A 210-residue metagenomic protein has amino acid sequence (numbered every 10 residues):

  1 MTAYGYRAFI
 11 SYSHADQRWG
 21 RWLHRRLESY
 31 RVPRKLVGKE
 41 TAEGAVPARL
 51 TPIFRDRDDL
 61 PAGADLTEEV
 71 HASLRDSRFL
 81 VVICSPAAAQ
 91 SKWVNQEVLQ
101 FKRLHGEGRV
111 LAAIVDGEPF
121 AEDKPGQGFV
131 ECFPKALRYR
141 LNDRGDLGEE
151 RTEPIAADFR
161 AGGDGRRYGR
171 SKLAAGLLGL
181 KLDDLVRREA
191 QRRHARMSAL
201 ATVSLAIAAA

Functional and structural regions predicted by a protein language model:
M1-E28, D58-R78, P86-N95, L99-A208: C-terminal interaction surface of TIR/SEFIR-family domains
S29-P52, K135: Short mixed-charge
V82: Redox-cofactor binding/interface segments in oxidoreductases and associated redox assembly factors
